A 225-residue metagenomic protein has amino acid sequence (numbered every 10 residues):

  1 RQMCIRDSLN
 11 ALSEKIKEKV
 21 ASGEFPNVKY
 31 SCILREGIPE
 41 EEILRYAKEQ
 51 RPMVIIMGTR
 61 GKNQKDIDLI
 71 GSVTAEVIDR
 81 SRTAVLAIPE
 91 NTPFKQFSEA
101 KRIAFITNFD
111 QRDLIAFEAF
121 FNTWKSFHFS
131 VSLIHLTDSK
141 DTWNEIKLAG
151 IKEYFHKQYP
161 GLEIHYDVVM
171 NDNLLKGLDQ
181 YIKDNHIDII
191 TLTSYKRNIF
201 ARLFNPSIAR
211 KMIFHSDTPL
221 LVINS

Functional and structural regions predicted by a protein language model:
R1-I5: Short, small-residue-biased leader/transition segments that mark boundaries at the very start of proteins
K17-I55, Y159-I190, Y195-R210, F214 (+1 more regions): Structural beta-alpha unit
N27, V54-T59, E76-E118, S126 (+1 more regions): Intrinsically disordered or low-complexity boundary/linker segments at protein termini and domain junctions
S31-I33, A104, S130-S132, H165 (+1 more regions): A structural signal for isolated positions on well-ordered beta-strands in alpha/beta enzyme cores
T59, H135, T193-Y195, N224-S225: Short secondary-structure boundary segments
Q64-L69, F200-F204: Glycine/threonine-rich flexible loop motifs
I70-V73, I146-I151, F204-A209: Charged helix-capping and loop-helix junction motifs
D113-Q158: Redox- and metal-dependent alpha/beta enzyme cores, enriched for Fe-S-associated oxidoreductases and cofactor-handling
